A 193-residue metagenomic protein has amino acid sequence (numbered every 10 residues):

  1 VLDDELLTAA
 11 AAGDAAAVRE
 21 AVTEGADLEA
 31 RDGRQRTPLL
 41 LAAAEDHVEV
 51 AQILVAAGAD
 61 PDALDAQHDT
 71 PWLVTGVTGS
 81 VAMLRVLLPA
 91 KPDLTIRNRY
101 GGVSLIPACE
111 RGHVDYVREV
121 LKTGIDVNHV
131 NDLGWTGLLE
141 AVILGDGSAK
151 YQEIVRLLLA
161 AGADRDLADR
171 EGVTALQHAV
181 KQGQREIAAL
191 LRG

Functional and structural regions predicted by a protein language model:
V1-E24, G33-R36, G193: Intrinsically disordered, low-complexity regulatory segments in ankyrin-centric signaling systems
T8-G13, L41-H47, V74-S80, P107-H113 (+2 more regions): Ankyrin repeat A-helix N-terminal signature
D14-V22, H47-V55, S80-L88, H113-L121 (+2 more regions): Ankyrin repeat structural motif
R165-G193: Leucine-rich solenoid repeat scaffolds
